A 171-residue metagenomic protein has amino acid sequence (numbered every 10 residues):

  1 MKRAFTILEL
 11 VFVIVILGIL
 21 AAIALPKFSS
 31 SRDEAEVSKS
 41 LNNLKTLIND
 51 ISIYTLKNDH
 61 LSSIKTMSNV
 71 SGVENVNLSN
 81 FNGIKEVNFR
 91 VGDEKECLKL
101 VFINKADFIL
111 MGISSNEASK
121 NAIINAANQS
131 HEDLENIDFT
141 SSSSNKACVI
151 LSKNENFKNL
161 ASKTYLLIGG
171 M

Functional and structural regions predicted by a protein language model:
M1-S29, D33: N-terminal single-pass transmembrane signal-anchor helix
F5-I7, F28, S52-L61, L78: Broad hydrophobic/π-residue packing in well-ordered secondary structure
F12, K27-E34, D50, S62-S63 (+2 more regions): Aromatic-residue detector
A35-T66: Membrane-proximal N-terminal amphipathic helix
L56-M171: Periplasmic/extracellular, small/polar-rich flexible segments of pilin-like filament-forming proteins
